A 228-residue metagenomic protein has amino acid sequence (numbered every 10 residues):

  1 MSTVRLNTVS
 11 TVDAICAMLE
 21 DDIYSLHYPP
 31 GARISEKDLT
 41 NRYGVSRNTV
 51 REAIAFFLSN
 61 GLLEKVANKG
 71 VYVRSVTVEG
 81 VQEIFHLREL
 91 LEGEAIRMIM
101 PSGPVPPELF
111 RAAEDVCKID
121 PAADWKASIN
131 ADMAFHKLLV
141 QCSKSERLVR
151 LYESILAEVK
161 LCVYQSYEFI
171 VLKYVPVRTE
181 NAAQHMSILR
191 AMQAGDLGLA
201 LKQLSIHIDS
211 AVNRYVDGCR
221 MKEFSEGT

Functional and structural regions predicted by a protein language model:
M1-P101, R147, V216-T228: Short linear motifs at protein or domain termini
D13, V78, E89, P107-F110 (+1 more regions): Amphipathic alpha-helical repeat elements characteristic of tetratricopeptide repeat
D22, I119, V140, A191-M192 (+1 more regions): Hydrophobic side-chain positions on well-ordered alpha-helices, corresponding to helix-helix packing/interface faces
D22, L26, V159-F169, R214 (+1 more regions): A short secondary-structure junction motif
T77-V81, I96-S102, D120-D124, E168-V177: A ubiquitous short alpha-helical element
L87-P101, A134-Y174: Hydrophobic, amphipathic alpha-helical faces that serve as interaction scaffolds
P107-A123, H185: Amphipathic alpha-helical segments enriched in hydrophobic/aromatic residues interleaved with Lys/Arg
F110-R111, E168-T228: C-terminal all-alpha effector/ligand-binding and dimerization domain of prokaryotic HTH-type transcriptional repressors
